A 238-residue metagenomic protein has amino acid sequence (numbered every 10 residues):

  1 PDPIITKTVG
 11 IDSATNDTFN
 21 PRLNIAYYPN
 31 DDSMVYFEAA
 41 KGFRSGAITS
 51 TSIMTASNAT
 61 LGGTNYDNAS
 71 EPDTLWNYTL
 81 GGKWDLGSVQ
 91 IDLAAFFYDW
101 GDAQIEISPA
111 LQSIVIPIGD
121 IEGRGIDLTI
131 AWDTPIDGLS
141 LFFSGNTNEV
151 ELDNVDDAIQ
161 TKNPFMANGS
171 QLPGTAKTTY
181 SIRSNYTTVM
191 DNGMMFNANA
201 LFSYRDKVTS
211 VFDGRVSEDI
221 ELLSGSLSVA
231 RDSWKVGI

Functional and structural regions predicted by a protein language model:
P1, I48-T55, A103-L111, N148 (+2 more regions): Outer-membrane beta-barrel translocator domains and adjoining extracellular loop/strand segments of Gram-negative
P1-N30, N65, F142-S144: Signature of Gram-negative outer-membrane beta-barrel scaffolds
D2-V9, A59-Y66, P109-V115, K162-S170 (+1 more regions): Extracytoplasmic loops and strand-loop junctions of Gram-negative outer membrane beta-barrel proteins
A14, T18, G42-W100, S108-T134 (+1 more regions): Outer-membrane beta-barrel signature, preferentially recognizing the C-terminal barrel domain of Gram-negative
L23-Y27, L80-W84, L128-W132, F143 (+3 more regions): Residues on the lipid-exposed face of transmembrane beta-strands in outer-membrane beta-barrel proteins
N30, M34, T79, Q90-F97 (+1 more regions): Gram-negative outer-membrane beta-barrel domains
F43, P135-D137, S203-V211, L227-I238: C-terminal beta-signal and adjacent terminal beta-strands/loops of Gram-negative outer-membrane beta-barrel proteins
S88-Q90, A95-W100, I116-F212: Gram-negative outer-membrane beta-barrel transporters
